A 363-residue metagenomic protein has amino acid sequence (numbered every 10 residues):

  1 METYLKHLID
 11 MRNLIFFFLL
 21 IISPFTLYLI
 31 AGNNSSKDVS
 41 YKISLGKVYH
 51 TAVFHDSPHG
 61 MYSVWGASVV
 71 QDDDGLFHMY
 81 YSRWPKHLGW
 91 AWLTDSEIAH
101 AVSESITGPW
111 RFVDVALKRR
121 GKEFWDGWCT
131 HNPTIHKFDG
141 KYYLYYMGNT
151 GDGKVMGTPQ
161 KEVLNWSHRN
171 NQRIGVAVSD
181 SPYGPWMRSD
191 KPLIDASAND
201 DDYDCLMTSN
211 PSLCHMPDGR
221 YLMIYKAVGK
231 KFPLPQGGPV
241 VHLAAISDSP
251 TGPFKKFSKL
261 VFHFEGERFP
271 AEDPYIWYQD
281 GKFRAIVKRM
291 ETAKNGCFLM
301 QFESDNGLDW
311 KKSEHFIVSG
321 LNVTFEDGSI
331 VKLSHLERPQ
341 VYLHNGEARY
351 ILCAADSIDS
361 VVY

Functional and structural regions predicted by a protein language model:
M1-S36: Bacterial Sec-dependent N-terminal signal peptides
I30-Y363: Carbohydrate-active catalytic/glycan-binding domains of CAZyme proteins, especially the secreted or lumenal ectodomains
